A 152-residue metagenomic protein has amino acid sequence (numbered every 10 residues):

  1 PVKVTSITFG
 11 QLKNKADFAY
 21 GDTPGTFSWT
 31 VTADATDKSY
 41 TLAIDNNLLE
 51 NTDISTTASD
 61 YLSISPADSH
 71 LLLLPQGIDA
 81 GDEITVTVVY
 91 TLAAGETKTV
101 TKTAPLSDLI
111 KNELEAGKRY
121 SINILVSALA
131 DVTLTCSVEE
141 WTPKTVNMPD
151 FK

Functional and structural regions predicted by a protein language model:
P1-S6, L125-L129: Short amphipathic alpha-helical segments with coiled-coil-like heptad repeat character
V2-A116, V146-K152: Tryptophan-paired
L114, K118-K152: Intrinsically disordered, low-complexity repeat and linker tracts
